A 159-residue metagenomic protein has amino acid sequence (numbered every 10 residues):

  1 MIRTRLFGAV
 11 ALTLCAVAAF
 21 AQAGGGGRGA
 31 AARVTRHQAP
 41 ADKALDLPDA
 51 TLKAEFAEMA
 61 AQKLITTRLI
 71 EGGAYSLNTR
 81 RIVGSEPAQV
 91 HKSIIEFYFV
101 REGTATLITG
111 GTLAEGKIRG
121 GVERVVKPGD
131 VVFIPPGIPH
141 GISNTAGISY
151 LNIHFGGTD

Functional and structural regions predicted by a protein language model:
M1-R5: Positively charged n-region of N-terminal signal peptides that target proteins for export
G8-A19: Bacterial N-terminal signal peptides
F20-A88: A short, N-terminal "cap"/entry segment at the start of jelly-roll beta-barrel domains of the cupin/DSBH fold
Q89, I95-F99, E123-R124, V132: His/acidic/aromatic-lined binding-pocket segments of jelly-roll/cupin-type domains and related regulatory beta-sandwich
K92-L113: Short, conserved beta-strand element in jelly-roll/cupin
G111-V131: An anionic, turn-rich surface loop/hairpin at beta-sheet edges that serves as a generic interaction/coordination patch
V125-A146: Conserved metal-binding segment of the jelly-roll/cupin
A146-D159: A short hydrophobic beta-strand segment most commonly corresponding to one strand of the jelly-roll/cupin
